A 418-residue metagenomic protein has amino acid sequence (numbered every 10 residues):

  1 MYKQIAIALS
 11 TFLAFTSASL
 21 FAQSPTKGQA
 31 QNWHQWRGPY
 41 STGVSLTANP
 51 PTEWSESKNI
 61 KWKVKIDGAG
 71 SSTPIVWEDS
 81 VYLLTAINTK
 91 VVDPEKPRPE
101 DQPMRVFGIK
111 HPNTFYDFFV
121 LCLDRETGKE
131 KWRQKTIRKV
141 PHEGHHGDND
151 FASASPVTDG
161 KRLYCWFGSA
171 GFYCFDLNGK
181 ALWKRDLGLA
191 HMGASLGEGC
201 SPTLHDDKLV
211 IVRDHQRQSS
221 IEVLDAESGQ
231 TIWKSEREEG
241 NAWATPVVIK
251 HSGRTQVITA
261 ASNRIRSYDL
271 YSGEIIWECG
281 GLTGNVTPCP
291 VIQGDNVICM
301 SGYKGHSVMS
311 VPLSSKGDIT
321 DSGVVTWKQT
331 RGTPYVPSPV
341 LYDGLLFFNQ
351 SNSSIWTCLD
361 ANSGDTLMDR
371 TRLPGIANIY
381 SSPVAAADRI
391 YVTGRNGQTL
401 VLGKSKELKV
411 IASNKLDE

Functional and structural regions predicted by a protein language model:
M1-L9: Bacterial N-terminal signal peptides that target proteins for export
Y2, L20-F21: Short, aromatic- and cysteine-enriched interfacial helices/patches that mediate contacts at lipid membranes
K3, A14-F15, K27: Low-complexity, intrinsically disordered regions enriched in charged/polar residues
A8-S19: Bacterial N-terminal signal peptides
F21-E418: Noncatalytic, solvent-exposed loop/strand surfaces of beta-propeller-type extracellular/periplasmic domains
